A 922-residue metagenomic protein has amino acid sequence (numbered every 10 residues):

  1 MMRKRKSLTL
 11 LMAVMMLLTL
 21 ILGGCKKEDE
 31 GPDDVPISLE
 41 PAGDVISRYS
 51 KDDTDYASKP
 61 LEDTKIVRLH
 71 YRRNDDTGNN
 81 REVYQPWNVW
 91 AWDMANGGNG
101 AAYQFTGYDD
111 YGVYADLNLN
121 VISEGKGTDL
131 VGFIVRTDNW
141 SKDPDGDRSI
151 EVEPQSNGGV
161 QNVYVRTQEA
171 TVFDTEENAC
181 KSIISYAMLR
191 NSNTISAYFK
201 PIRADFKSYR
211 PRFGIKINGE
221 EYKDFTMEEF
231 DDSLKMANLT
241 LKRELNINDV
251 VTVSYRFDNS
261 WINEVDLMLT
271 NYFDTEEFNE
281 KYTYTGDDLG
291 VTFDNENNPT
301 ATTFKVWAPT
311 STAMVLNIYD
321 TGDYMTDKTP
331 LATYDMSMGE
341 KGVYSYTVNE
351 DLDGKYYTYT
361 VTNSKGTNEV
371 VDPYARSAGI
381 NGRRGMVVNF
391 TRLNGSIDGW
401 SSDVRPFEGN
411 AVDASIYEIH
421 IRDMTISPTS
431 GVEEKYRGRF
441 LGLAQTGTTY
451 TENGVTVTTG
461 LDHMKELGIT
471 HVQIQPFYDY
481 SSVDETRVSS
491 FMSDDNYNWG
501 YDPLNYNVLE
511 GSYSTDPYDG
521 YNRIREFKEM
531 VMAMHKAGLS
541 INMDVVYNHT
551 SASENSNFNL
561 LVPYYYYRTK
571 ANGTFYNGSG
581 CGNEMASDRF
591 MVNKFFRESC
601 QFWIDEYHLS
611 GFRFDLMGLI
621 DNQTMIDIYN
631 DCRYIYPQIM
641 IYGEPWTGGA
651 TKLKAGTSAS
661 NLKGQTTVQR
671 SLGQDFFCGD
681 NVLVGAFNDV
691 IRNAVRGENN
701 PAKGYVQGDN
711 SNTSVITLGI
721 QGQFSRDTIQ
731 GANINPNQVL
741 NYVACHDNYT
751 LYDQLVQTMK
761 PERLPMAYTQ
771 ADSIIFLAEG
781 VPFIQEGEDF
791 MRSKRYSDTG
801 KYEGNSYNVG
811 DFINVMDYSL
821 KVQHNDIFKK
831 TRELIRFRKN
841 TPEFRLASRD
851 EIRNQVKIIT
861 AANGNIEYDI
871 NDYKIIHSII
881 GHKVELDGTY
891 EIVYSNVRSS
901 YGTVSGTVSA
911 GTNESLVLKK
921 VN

Functional and structural regions predicted by a protein language model:
L20-G24: C-terminal motif of bacterial Sec signal peptides marking the signal peptidase cleavage site
K26-E28: Bacterial signal peptide processing site
E30-N79, D110, A115-N191, D231-T303 (+3 more regions): The feature marks proteins involved in alpha-glucan
S58, I66-V67, P154, Y164 (+8 more regions): Active-site-proximal helices and loops of the catalytic beta/alpha 8
Q85-A95, I202-D224, T312-D327, L331: Short, surface-exposed alpha-helix to beta-strand junction/turn motifs within ectodomains of secreted and cell-envelope
D353-K355, Y901-N922: C-terminal beta-strand-rich structural cap/linker in extracellular carbohydrate-active enzymes
R422-Y607, M625-Y636, M640: Substrate-binding/active-site clefts of carbohydrate-active enzymes
P736-E891: Loop/helix patches that line or flank the sugar-binding groove of alpha-linked glycan CAZymes
